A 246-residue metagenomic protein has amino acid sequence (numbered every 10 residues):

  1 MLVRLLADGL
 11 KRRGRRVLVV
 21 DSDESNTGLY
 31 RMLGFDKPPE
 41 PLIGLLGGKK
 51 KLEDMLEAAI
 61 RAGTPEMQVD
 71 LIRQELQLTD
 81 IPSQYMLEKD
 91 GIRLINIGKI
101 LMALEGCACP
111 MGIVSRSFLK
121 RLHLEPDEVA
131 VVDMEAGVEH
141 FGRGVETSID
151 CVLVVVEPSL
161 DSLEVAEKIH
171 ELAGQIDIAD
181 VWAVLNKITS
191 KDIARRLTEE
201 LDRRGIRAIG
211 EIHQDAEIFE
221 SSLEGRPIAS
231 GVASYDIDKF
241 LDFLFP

Functional and structural regions predicted by a protein language model:
L2: Hydrophobic positions on the alpha1 helix immediately C-terminal to the Walker A/P-loop
L5-D8, R12, P110-Q214, E220: Conserved catalytic-core segment of NTP-binding enzymes
G9-D90: N-terminal phosphate/diphosphate-binding loop that engages ATP/GTP or pyrophosphate donors across diverse enzyme folds
V19, I92-L94, A208-E211: Conserved beta-strand scaffold positions in the cores of enzyme catalytic domains, especially in NTP/NDP-utilizing
S22-D23, I97-K99, M134-E135, V156: Fold-independent oxyanion-binding glycine-rich loops and adjacent beta-strand/coil segments at enzyme active sites
M67-M86, R93-V132: Cytosolic-facing regulatory segments adjacent to core modules
S222-S234: C-terminal boundary of histidine-terminating zinc-finger modules
D236-P246: C-terminal alpha-helix
